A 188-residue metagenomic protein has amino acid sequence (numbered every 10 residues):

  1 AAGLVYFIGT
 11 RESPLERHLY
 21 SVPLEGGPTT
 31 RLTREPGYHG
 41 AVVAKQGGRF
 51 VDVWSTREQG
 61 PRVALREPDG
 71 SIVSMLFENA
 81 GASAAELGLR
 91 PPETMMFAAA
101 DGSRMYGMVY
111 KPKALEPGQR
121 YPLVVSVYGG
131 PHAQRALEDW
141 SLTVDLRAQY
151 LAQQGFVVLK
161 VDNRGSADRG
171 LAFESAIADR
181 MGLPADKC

Functional and structural regions predicted by a protein language model:
G3-T10, G48-W54: Short beta-strand elements that form the blades of beta-propeller/WD-repeat-like and other beta-sheet-rich scaffold
R11-R17, T56-Q59: Short, solvent-exposed loop/turn segments at conserved positions within beta-propeller repeat blades
E12, R34, L87-R90: Short solvent-exposed loop/turn micro-motifs enriched in small/polar/acidic residues
R17-L19, G27, P61: Repetitive beta-architecture junctions, highlighting loop-to-beta-strand starts across blade-like repeats
P23-G27, E67-D69: Short loop/turn segments that connect beta-strands within beta-propeller blades
P28-T33: A short beta-strand motif characteristic of beta-propeller blades
G40-C188: Serine-hydrolase catalytic core recognition
